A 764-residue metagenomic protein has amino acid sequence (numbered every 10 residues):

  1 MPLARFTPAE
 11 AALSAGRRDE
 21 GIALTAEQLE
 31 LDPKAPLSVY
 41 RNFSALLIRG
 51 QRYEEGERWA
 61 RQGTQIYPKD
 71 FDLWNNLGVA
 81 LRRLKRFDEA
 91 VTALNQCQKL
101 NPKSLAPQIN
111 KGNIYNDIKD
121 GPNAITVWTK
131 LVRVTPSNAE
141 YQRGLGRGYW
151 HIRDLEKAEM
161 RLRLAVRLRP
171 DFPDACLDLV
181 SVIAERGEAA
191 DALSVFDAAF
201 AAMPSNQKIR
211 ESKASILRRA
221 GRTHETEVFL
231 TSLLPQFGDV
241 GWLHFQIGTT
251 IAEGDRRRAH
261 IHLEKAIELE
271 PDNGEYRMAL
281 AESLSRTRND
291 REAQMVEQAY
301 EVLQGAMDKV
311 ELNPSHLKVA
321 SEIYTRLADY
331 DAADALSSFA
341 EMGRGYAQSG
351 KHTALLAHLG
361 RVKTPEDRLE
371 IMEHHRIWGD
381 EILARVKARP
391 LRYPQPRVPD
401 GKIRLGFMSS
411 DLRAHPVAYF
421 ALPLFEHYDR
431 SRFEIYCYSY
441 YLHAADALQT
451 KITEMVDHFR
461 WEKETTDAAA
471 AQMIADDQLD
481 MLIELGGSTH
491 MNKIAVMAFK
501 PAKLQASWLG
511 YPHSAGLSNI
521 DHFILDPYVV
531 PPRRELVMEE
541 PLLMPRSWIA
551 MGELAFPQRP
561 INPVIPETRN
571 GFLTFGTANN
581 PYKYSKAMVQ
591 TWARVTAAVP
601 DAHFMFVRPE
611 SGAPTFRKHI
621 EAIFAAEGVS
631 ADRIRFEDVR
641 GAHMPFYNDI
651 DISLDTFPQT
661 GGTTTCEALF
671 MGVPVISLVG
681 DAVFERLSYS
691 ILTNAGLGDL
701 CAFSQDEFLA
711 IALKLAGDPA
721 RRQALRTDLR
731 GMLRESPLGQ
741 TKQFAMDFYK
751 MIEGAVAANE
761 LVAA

Functional and structural regions predicted by a protein language model:
M1-F572, Q590, A622, A626-V629 (+4 more regions): Alpha-helical solenoid repeat scaffolds of the TPR/TPR-like class and their adjacent stem/linker regions that mediate
Y438-A444, H603-K618: Glycosyltransferase donor-sugar binding loop
G486, D655-G661, V679: Short Ser/Thr-rich beta->loop micro-motif in glycosyltransferases that lines and helps position the nucleotide-sugar
L654, A668: Donor-sugar nucleotide-binding helix/loop cap in glycosyltransferases
T664-T665, S688: Short glycine/serine-rich donor-binding loops of glycosyltransferases
L669-F670, T693: Short alpha-helix at the nucleotide-sugar/activated-sugar donor binding site of glycosyltransferases and closely
P674-V683: Short hydrophobic beta-strand element within catalytic cores of glycosyltransferases and related nucleotide-activated
E685-G696: Short acidic/histidine- and often glycine-rich active-site loop of Leloir-type glycosyltransferases that engages
